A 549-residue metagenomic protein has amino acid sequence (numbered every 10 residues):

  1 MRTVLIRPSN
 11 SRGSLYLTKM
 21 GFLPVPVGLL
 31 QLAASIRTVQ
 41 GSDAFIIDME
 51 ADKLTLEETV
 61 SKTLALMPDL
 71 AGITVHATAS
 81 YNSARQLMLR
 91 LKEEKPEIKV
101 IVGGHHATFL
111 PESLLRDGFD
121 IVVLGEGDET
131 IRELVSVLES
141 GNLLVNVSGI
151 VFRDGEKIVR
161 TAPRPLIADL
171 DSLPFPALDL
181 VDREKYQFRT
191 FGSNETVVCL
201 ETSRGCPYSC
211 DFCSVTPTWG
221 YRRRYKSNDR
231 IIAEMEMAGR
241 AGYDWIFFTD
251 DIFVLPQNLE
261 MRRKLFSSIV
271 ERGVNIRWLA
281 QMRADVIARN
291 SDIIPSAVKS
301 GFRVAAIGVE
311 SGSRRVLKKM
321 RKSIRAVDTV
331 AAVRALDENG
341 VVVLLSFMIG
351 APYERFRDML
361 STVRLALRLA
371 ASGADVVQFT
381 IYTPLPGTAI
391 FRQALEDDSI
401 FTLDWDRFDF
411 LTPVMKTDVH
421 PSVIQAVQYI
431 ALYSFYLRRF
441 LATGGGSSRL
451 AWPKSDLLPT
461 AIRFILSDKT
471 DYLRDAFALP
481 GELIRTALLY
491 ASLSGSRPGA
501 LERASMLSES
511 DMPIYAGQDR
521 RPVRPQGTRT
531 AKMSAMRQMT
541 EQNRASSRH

Functional and structural regions predicted by a protein language model:
R2-L5, T63, D69, F408-H549: Radical SAM enzyme core and accessory elements
S9-R12, Y16-L17, V147, R153-C199: N-terminal [4Fe-4S]-dependent radical SAM core
S11-L15, P111, G155, Y208 (+7 more regions): Flexible glycine/acidic-rich beta-alpha junction loops that bind and position SAM and/or redox cofactors in anaerobic
S14-L29: Glycine- and acidic-residue-enriched helix-capping/strand-helix junction motifs
S35-V39, D43-D169, V377, T383-G387: Glycine-rich beta-alpha loop elements in corrinoid/cobalamin-binding modules across cobalamin-dependent enzymes
P111-R116, I293, Y353-R368: Catalytic cores of alpha/beta
D171, P176-L344, I349-A351, R364: Radical SAM [4Fe-4S] cluster-binding motif and immediate context
